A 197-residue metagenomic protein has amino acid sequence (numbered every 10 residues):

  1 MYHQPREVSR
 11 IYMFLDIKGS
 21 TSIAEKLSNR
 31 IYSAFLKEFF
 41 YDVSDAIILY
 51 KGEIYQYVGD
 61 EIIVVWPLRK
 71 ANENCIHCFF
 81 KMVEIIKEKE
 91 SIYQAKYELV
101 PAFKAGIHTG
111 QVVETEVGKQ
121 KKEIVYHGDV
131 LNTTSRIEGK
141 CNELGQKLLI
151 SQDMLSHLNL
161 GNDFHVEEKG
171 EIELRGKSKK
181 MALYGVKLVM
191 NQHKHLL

Functional and structural regions predicted by a protein language model:
Y2-H77: Catalytic NTP-binding/metal-coordinating core of nucleotidyl cyclase/transferase enzymes
Y12, K104-A105, K147: A residue-level structural signature of the nucleotidyltransferase/glycosyltransferase Rossmann-like core
F40, S44, V83-E90, Q111 (+1 more regions): Structural signal for well-ordered, non-membrane alpha-helices
A46-N74, S91-D129, M181: Catalytic core of nucleotidyl cyclases, primarily class III adenylyl/guanylyl cyclases
D60, I86, T134, L160: Cytosolic nucleotide-binding catalytic cores of signal-transduction proteins
C78-M82: Short amphipathic alpha-helices in soluble, non-transmembrane regions that often serve as interface/regulatory elements
H108, D129-D153: Catalytic/regulatory signature loops of cyclic-dinucleotide turnover enzymes and related class III nucleotidyl cyclases
V113, E143-L197: Intrinsically disordered, glycine/charged-rich C-terminal tails and inter-domain linkers that flank nucleotidyl cyclase
